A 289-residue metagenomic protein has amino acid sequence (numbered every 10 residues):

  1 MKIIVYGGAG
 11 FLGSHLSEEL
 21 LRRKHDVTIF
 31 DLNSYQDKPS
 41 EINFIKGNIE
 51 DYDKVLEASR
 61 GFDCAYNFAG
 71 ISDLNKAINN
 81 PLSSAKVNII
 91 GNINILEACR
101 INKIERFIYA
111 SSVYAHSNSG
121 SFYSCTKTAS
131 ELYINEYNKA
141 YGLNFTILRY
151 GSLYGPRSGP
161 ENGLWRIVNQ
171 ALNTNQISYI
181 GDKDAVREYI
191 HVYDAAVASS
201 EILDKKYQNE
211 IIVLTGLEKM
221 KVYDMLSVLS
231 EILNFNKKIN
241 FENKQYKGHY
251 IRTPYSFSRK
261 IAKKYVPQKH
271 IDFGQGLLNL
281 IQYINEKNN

Functional and structural regions predicted by a protein language model:
I4-R23: N-terminal Rossmann NAD(P)H-binding glycine-rich loop of SDR-like oxidoreductase domains
Y6, F30, A65-A69, F107-V113 (+1 more regions): SDR active-site strand-loop-helix element
E41-D51: Rossmann-fold cofactor-recognition segment
I49-K86: NAD(P)H-binding glycine-rich loop region in Rossmannoid oxidoreductase-like domains and their noncatalytic homologs
N67, K86, I90-S124: Conserved Rossmann-fold NAD(P)-dependent oxidoreductase catalytic core, especially the SDR/UDP-sugar
S72-N75, V113-G120, G151-Y154: Active-site segment of SDR-like NAD(P)-dependent oxidoreductases
F122, T128, L132-R187, V192-E201 (+2 more regions): NAD(P)-dependent short-chain dehydrogenase/reductase
N175-N289: C-terminal substrate-binding subdomain of Rossmann-fold SDR/epimerase-dehydratase oxidoreductases
